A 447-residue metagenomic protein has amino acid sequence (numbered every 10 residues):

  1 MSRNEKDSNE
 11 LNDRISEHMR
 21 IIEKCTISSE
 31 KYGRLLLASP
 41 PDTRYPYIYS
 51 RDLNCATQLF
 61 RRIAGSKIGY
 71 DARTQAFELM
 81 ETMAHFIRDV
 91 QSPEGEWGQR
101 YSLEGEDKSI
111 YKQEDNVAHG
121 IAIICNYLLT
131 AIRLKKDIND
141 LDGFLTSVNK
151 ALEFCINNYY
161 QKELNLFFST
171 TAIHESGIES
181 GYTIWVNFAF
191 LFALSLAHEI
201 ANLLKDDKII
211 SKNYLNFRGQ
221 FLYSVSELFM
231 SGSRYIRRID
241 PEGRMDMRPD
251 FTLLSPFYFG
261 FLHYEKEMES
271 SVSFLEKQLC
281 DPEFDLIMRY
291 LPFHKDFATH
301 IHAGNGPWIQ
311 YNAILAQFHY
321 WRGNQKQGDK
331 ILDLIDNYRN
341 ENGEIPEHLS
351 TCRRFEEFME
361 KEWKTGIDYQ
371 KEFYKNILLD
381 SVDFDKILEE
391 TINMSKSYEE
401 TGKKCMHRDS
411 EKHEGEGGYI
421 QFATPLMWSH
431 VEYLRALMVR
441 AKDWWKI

Functional and structural regions predicted by a protein language model:
S2-E5, N54-T74, H119-N139, A189-D206 (+4 more regions): Well-ordered alpha-helical scaffold segments within catalytic/enzyme domains
R3-Y47, T82-D107, Y111, E153 (+3 more regions): Extended glycan-interaction surfaces of carbohydrate-active proteins
T43-P46, R73-F77, I110, E114 (+6 more regions): Amphipathic, non-membrane alpha-helical segments in soluble helical-bundle scaffolds
I48, D52-C55, K112, N116-I123 (+9 more regions): Structural signature of alpha-solenoid helical repeat junctions
S50-I110, I138-L141: Membrane helical hairpin/interfacial module
A76, M80, I210-S211, R218 (+2 more regions): Solenoid-repeat scaffolds in large eukaryotic assemblies
L141-Y159: An active-site-proximal structural segment forming one wall of the substrate-binding cleft that immediately precedes
D142, V148, L166-I173, G177-D207 (+1 more regions): Structured, solvent-exposed acidic/aromatic patches
